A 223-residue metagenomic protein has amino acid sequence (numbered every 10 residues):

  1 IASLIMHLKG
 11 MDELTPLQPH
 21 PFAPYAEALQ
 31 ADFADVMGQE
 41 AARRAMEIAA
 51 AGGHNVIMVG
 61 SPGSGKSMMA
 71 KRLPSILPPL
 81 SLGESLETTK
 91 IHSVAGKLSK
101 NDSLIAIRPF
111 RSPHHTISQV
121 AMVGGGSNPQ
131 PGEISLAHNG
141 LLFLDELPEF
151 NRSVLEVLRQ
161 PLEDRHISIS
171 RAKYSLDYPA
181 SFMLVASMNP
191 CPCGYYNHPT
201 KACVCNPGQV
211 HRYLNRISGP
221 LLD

Functional and structural regions predicted by a protein language model:
I1-I57, S64, S170: Peripheral, non-AAA+ core regions of ATP-driven protein-machinery
S3, G63-S64, I76-P78, H92 (+4 more regions): Conserved nucleotide-binding/hydrolysis micro-motifs of P-loop NTPases
M6-K9, E84-T88, G194-D223: Conserved AAA+ ATPase core "coupling" helix
M46, S85, M122, A137 (+3 more regions): Conserved RecA-like P-loop NTPase ATPase core
I57-D102, D164, S187: Walker A/P-loop
F110-P113, P129-N139, I169-N189, T200-K201 (+1 more regions): AAA+/SF3 P-loop NTPase mechanochemical coupling elements
Q130-E163, Y195-H198, S218-L222: Conserved AAA+/SF3 P-loop NTPase catalytic/coupling segment centered on the Walker-B
E156-Y178, N197-R216: Substrate-gripping "pore-loop 1 plus following alpha2 helix"
